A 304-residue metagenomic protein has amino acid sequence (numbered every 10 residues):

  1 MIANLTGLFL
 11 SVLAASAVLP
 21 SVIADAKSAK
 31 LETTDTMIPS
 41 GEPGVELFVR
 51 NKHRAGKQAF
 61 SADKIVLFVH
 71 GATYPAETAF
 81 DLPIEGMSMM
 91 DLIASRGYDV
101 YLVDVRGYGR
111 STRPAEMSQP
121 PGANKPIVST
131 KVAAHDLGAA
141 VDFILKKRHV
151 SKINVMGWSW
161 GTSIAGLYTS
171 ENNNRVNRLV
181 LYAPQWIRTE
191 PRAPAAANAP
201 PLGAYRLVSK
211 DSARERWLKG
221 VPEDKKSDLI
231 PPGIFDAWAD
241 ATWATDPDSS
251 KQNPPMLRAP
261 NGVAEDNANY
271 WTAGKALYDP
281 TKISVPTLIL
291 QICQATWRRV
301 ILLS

Functional and structural regions predicted by a protein language model:
K27-S61: N-terminal cap/lid segment of alpha/beta-hydrolase-fold proteins
G56-L102: Short, surface-exposed "cap/lid" segments of acyl-processing enzymes
A76-E77, V103-K125: Glycine-rich "HGGG/HGxG" loop immediately N-terminal to the catalytic nucleophile of the alpha/beta-hydrolase
P121-K147: Alpha/beta-hydrolase active-site loop
S151-E190: Conserved hydrolase catalytic core segment
E190-L290: Alpha/beta-hydrolase
A295-L302: Conserved alpha/beta-hydrolase "acid-adjacent" motif
